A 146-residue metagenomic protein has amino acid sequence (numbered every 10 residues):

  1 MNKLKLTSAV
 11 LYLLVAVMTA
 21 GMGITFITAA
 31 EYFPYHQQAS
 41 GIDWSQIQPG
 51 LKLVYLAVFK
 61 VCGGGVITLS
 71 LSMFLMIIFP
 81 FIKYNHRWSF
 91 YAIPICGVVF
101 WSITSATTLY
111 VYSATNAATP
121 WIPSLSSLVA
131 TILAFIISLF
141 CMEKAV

Functional and structural regions predicted by a protein language model:
N2-L6, I47-A57, F81-W88, A114-A118: Juxtamembrane loop-transmembrane helix junctions in multi-pass integral membrane proteins, especially the extracellular
N2-T19: Alpha-helical transmembrane segments and their helix-start/interface "positive-inside/aromatic belt" motifs in integral
V15-V61, G65, L71: Hydrophobic transmembrane helix segments
T19, G97-A106: Aromatic-anchored segments of alpha-helical transmembrane domains
G64-L69, V99-F100, V129: Hydrophobic cores of alpha-helical transmembrane segments in multi-pass integral membrane proteins
S70-F90: Juxtamembrane helix-break-helix junctions at the cytosolic face of small multi-pass alpha-helical membrane proteins
S102-S124: Membrane-helix boundary connector in multi-pass membrane proteins
L128-V146: Membrane-water interface at the C-terminal end of transmembrane alpha helices
